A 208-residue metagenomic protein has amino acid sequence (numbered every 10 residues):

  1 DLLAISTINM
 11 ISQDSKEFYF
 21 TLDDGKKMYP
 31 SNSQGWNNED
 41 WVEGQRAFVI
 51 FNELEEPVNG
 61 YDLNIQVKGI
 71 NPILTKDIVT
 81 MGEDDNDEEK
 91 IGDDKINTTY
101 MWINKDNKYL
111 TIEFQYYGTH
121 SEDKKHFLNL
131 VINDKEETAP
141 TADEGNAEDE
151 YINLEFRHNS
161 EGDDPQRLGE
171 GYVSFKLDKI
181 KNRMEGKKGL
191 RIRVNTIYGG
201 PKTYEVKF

Functional and structural regions predicted by a protein language model:
I5-F208: First exposed extracellular module after export/assembly in secreted or surface-exposed proteins
